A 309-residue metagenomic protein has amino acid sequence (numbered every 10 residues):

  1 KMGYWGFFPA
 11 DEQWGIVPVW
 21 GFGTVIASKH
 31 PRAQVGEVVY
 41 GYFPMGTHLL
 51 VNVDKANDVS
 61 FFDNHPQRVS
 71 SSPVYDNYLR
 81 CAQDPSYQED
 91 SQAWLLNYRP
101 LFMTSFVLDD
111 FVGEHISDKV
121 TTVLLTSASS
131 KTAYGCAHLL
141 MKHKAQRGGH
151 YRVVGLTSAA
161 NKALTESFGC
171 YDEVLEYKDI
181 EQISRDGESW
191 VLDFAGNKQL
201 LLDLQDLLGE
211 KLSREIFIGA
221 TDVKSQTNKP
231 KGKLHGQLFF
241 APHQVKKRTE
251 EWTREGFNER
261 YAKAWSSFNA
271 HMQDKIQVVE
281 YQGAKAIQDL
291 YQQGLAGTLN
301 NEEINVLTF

Functional and structural regions predicted by a protein language model:
M2-L49, K55: Glycine-rich beta-strand-centered segment in the early N-terminal region that forms part of a ligand/cofactor-binding
Y42-T121: NAD(P)H dinucleotide-binding glycine-rich loop of Rossmann-like/cofactor-binding domains, especially the beta1-alpha1
V123-S127: Conserved N-terminal Rossmann-fold NAD(P)-binding element of oxidoreductases
A133-Y134: N-terminal Rossmann-fold NAD(P) dinucleotide-binding loop
L139-K142: Extended repeat-based interaction scaffolds and adjacent low-complexity, acidic/S/T/P-biased segments that form broad
A145-L201: Adenosine-nucleotide cofactor-binding segment
L202-A270: Glycine-rich phosphate-binding loop and adjacent beta-alpha segment of Rossmann(oid) nucleotide-cofactor-binding
K247-F309: C-terminal hydrophobic helical "lid"/dimerization subdomain of Rossmann-like NAD(P)H-dependent oxidoreductases
